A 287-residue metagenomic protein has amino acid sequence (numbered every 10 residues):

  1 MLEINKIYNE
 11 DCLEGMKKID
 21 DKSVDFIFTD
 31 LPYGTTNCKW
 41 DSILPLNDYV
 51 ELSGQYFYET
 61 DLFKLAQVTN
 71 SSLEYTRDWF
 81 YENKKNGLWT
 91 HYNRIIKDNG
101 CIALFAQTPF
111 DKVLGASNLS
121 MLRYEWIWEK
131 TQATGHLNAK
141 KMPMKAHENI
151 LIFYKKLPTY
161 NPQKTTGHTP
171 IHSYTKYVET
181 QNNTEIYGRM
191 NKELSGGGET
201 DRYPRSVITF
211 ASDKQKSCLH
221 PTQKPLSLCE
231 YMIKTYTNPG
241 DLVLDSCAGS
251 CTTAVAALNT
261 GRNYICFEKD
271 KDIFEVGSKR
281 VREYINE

Functional and structural regions predicted by a protein language model:
L2-F267, D272-E275, Y284-N286: Core catalytic lobe of class I
K279: Acidic/aromatic/glycine-rich contiguous surface patches that form carbohydrate-binding/processing clefts and analogous
